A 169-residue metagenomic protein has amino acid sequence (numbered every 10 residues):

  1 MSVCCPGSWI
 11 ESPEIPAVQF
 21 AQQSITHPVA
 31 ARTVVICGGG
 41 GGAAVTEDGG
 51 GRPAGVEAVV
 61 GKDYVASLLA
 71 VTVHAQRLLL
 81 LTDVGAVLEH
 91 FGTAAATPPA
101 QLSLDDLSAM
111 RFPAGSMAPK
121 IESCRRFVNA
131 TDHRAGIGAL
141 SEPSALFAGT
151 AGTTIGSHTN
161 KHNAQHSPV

Functional and structural regions predicted by a protein language model:
M1-V169: C-terminal catalytic "cap/lid" subdomain
